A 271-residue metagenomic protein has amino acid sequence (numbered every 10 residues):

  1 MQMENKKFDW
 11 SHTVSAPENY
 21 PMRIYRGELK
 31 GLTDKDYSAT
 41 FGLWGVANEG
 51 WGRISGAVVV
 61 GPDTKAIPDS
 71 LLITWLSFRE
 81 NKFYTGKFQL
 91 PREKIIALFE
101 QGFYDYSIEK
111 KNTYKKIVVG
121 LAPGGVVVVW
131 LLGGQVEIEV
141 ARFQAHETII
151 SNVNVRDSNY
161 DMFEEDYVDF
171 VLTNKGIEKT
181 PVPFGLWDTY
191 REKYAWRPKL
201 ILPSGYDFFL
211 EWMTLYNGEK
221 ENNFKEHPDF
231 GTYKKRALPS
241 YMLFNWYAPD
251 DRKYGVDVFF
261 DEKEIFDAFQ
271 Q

Functional and structural regions predicted by a protein language model:
M1-L43, T64-K65, S70, R191-Y216: Sec-type signal peptide cleavage vicinity
E4, D63, F78, E109 (+1 more regions): Generic marker of residues within folded, mature protein domains
T13-P17, Y25, K30, L76 (+6 more regions): A structural detector for beta-sheet-dominated domains
K30-S77, F208-D267: Tryptophan-paired
R79-F83: Short, exposed coil/turn segments at beta-strand boundaries within extracellular/luminal domains
Y84-E109, T113, V118, G255-Q270: Short beta-strand elements
L98-W187, Q271: Compositionally biased low-complexity segments at domain edges in trafficked proteins and select soluble regulators
K175-T189, P198-G205, G231-K234: Long, compositionally biased intrinsically disordered regions
